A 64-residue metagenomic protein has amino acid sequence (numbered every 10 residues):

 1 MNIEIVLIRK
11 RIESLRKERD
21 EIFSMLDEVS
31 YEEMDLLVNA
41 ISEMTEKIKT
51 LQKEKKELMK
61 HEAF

Functional and structural regions predicted by a protein language model:
M1-L7, E57, H61-F64: Short, Lys/Arg-enriched, disordered terminal segments
M1-R16, N39: Short, charge/polar-rich alpha-helical segments
R9, E32-E46: Short, charged, amphipathic alpha-helical segments
R11-E13, L26, K47: Generic alpha-helical structural signal
S14-K17, V29, T50: Residue-level recognition of hydrophobic positions within alpha-helical transmembrane segments
R19-I22, I41-A63: Amphipathic alpha-helical coiled-coil segments
F23-D35: Charged, low-complexity interaction regions
